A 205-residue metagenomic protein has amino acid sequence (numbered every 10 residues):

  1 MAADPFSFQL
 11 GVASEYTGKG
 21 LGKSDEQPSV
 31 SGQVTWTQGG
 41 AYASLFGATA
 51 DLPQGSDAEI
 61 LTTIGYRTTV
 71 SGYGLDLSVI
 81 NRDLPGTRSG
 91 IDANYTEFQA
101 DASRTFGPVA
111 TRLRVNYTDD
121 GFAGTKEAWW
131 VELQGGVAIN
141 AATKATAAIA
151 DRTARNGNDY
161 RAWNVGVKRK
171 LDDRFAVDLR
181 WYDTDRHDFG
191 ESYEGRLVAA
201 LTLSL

Functional and structural regions predicted by a protein language model:
A2-T37: Outer-membrane beta-barrel initiation region
D4, E26-V30, S56-I60, Y73 (+4 more regions): Residues that define the transmembrane beta-barrel architecture of outer-membrane proteins
F6-F8, G40-L45, S71-L77, G107-L113 (+2 more regions): Repeated loop/turn-to-beta-strand initiation elements of outer-membrane beta-barrel proteins
V12-G18, Q38-G40, G47-D51, T68 (+6 more regions): Transmembrane beta-strands of outer-membrane beta-barrel pores
S24-N81: Glycine- and aromatic-enriched membrane insertion/assembly motifs of diderm outer-membrane and organelle channel
Q33-T35, T63-G65, Q99-S103, E132-G136 (+2 more regions): Outer-membrane beta-barrel architecture
I91-R155: Detector for outer-membrane/organellar transmembrane beta-barrel domains, recognizing the amphipathic beta-strand
V165-A176, E191-L205: Outer-membrane beta-barrel "beta-signal"
